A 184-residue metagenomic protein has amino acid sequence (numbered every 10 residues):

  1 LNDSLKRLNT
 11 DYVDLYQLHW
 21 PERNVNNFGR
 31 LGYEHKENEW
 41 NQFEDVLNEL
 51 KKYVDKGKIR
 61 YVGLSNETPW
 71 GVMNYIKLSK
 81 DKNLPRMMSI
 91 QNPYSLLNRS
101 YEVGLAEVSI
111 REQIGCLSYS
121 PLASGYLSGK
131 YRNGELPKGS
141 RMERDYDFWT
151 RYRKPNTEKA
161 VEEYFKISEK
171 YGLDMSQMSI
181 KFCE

Functional and structural regions predicted by a protein language model:
L1-Y12: An active-site-proximal structural segment forming one wall of the substrate-binding cleft that immediately precedes
L15-Y16: Acidic/hydrophobic-patterned starts of short beta strands in beta-sheet-rich repeat architectures
P21-E184: Beta/alpha (TIM)-barrel catalytic core signal, keyed to glycine-rich beta->alpha loops juxtaposed to Asp/Glu that bind
